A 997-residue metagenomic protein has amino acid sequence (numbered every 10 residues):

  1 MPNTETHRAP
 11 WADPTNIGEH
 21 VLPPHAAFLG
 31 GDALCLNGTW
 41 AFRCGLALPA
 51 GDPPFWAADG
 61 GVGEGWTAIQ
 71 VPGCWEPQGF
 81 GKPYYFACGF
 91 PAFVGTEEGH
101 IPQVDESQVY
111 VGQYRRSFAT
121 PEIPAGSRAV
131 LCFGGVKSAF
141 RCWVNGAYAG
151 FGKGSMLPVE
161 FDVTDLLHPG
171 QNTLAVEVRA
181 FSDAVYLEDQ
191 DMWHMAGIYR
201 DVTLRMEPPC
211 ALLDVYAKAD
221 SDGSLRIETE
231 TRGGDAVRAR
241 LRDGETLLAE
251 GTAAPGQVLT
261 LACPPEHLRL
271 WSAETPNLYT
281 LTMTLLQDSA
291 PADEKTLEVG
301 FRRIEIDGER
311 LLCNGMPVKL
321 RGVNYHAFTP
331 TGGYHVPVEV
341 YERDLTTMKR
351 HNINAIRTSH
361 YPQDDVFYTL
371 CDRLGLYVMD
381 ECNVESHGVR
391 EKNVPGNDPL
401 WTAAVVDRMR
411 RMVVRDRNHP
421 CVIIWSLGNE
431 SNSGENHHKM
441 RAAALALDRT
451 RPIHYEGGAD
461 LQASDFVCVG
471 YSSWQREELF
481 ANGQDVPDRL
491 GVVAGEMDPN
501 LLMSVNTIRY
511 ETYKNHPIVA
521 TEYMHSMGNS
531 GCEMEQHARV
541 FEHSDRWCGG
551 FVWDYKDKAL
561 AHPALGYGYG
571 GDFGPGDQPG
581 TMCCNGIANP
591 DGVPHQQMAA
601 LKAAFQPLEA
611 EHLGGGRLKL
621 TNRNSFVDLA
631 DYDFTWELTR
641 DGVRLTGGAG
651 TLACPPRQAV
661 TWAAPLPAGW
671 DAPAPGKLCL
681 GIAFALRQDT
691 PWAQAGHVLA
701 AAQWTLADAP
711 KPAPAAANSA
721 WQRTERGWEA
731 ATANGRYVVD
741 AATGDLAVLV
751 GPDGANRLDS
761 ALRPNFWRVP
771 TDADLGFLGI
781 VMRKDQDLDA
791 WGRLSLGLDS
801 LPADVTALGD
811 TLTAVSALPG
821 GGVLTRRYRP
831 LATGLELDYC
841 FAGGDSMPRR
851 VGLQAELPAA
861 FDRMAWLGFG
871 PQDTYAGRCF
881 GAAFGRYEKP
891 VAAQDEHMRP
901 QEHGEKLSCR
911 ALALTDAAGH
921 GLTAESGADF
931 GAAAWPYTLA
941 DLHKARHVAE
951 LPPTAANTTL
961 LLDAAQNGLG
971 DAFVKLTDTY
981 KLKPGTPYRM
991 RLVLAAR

Functional and structural regions predicted by a protein language model:
M1-G30, A41-A47, W66, C74-P77 (+7 more regions): Accessory beta-strand-rich segments of carbohydrate-active enzymes
H20-H25, T229, R539-T743, G834: Carbohydrate-binding surfaces of carbohydrate-active enzymes
G73-T120, P124-C132, K137-V144, G150-F151 (+10 more regions): Active-site-adjacent substrate/metal-binding segments within catalytic domains of carbohydrate-active enzymes
C74-P77, G81-V104, K153-S155, V163-I227 (+10 more regions): An acidic-aromatic loop/edge-strand motif
C74-Q78, F86-C88, A180, S272 (+3 more regions): Beta-strand/loop-rich accessory regions of lumenal/periplasmic or secreted enzymes, predominantly carbohydrate-active
Y114-R116, L157-F161, Q257-L261, Q658-A664 (+1 more regions): Short strand-edge motifs at loop-to-beta-strand transitions and within beta-strands of extracellular beta-rich domains
L167-Q171, E228-D307, A674, G681-S719: Extended acidic/polar, glycine-enriched regions that form or flank non-catalytic beta-rich accessory modules
L345-M348, A355-Q596: Substrate-binding/catalytic cleft of secreted carbohydrate-active enzymes, primarily glycoside hydrolases
